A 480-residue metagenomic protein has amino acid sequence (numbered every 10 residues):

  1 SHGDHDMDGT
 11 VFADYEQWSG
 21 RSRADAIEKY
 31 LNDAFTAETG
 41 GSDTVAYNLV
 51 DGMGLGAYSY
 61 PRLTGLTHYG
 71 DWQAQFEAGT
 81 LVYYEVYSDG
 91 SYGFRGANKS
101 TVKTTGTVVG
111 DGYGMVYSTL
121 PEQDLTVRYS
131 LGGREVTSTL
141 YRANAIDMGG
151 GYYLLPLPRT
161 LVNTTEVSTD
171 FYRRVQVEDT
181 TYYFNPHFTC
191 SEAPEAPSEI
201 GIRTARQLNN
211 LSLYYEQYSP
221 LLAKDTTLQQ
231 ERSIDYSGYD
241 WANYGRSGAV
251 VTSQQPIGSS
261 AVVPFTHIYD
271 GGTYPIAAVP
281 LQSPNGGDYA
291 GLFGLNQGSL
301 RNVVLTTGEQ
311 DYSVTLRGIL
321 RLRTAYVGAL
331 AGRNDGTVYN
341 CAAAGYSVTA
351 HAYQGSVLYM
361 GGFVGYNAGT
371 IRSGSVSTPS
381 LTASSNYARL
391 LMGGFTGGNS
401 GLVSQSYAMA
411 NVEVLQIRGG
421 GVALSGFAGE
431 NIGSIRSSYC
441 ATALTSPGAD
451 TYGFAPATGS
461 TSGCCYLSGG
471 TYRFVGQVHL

Functional and structural regions predicted by a protein language model:
S1-G79, V177-T180, F184-L480: Predominantly extracellular beta-rich ligand-binding scaffolds that present long acidic/polar faces for carbohydrate
A74-T189, S212: Short, surface-exposed linear motifs at loops/turns and structural transition points
